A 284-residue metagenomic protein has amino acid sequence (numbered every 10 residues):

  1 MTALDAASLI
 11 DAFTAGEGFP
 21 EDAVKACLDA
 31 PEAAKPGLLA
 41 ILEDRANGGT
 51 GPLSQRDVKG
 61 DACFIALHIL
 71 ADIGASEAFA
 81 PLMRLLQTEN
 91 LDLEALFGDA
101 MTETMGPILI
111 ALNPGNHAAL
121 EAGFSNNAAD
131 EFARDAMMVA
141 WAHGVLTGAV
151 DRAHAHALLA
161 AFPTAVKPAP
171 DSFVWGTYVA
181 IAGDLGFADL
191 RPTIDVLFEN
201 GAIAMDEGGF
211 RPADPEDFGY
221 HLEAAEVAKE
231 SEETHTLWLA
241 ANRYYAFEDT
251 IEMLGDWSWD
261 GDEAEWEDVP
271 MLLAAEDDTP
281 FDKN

Functional and structural regions predicted by a protein language model:
M1-D5, A15, L39-A46, H68 (+8 more regions): Extended alpha-helical scaffold regions
M1-I10, P31-G51, A75-E89, A111-S125 (+2 more regions): Amphipathic alpha-helical scaffolding segments comprising HEAT/armadillo-like alpha-solenoid repeats
M1-L4, F187-N284: Eukaryotic acidic, Ser/Thr-rich intrinsically disordered low-complexity regions
M1-Q55, G255-N284: N-terminal alpha-helical scaffold/docking segments in eukaryotic complex subunits
T2, A12, K25-A26, Q55 (+9 more regions): Charge-centric, low-complexity intrinsically disordered segments used as regulatory activation/interaction regions
G18-E32, P52-I73, E94-P114, F132-A149 (+2 more regions): Structural detector for internal amphipathic alpha-helices that build alpha-solenoid repeat scaffolds
G48-S54, E89-F97, G123-A129, D135 (+2 more regions): Helix-loop junctions that connect tandem helical modules in alpha-solenoid scaffolds
A78, A128-E131, A153-A165, Y178 (+3 more regions): A structural signal for the main folded, soluble domain(s) of proteins
